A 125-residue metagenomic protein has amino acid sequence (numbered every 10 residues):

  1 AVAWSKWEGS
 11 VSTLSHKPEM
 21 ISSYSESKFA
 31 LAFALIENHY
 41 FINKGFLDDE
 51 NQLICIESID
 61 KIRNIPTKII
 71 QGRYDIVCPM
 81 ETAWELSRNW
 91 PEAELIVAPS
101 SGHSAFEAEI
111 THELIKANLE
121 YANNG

Functional and structural regions predicted by a protein language model:
A1-S58: Alpha/beta-hydrolase
E37, D75, L86: Hydrophobic, well-ordered secondary-structure elements that form the walls of internal hydrophobic environments
F46-D48, Y74-D75, G102-A105: Short, contiguous acidic/charged loop-to-helix segments that flank catalytic cores in large enzymes
I59-N64, N89-W90: Short, conserved loop/helix-junction motifs that constitute active-site signature segments in enzyme catalytic cores
I62-R63, I69-Q71, D75: Short beta-strand/loop motif that positions the catalytic acidic residue of the alpha/beta-hydrolase fold
I76-T82: Conserved alpha/beta-hydrolase "acid-adjacent" motif
W84-E85, W90-E92: C-terminal structured "cap/appendage" subdomains that terminate the fold
A93-G125: Catalytic active-site module of serine/aspartate enzymes centered on a nucleophile-bearing elbow/loop
